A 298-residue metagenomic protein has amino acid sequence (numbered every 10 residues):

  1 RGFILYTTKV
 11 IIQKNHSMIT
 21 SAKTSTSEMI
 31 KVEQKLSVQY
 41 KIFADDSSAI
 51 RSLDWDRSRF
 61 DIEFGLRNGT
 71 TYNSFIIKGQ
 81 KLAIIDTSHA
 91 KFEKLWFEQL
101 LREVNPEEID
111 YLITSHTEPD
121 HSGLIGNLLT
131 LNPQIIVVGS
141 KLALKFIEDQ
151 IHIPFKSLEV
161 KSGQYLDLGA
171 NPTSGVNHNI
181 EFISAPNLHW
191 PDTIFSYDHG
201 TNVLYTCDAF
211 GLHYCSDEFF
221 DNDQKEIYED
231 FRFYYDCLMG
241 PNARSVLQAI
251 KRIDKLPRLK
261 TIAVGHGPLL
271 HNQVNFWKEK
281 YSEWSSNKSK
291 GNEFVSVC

Functional and structural regions predicted by a protein language model:
R1-T20: N-terminal amphipathic/basic-hydrophobic helices that include classical n-h-c signal peptides and signal-anchor
S21-S37, P106, P241-S245, A249-C298: Acidic/His-rich, metal-assisted hydrolase cores and their charged scaffolds
K35, I42-D45, V138-T193, S245-A249: Metallo-beta-lactamase
Y40-V104, F195-D198, N202-T206, S296: Conserved beta-strand hairpin/beta-sheet module of binuclear metal-dependent hydrolase folds, prominently
Q80, K91-V138: Active-site metal-binding motif and surrounding structural segment of the metallo-beta-lactamase
I85-T87, I109-T117, V137-S140, L204-D208 (+1 more regions): Active-site neighborhood of phospho(di)ester-bond hydrolases with catalytic His/Asp-centered motifs
H89-A90, P119, G211, L269: Short, glycine/acidic-enriched loop or turn micro-motifs at the edges of active sites
S174-N272: Metallo-beta-lactamase
